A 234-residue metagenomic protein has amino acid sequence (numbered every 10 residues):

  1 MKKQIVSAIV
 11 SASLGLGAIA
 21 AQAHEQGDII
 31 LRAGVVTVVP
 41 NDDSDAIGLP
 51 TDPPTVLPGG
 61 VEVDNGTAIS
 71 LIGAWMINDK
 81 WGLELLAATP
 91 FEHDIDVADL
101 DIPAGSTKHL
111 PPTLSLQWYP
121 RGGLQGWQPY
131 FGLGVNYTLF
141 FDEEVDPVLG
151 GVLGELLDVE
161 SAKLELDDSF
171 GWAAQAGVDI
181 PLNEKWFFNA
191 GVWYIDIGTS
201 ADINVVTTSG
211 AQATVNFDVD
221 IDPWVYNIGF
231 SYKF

Functional and structural regions predicted by a protein language model:
M1-Q22: Gram-negative bacterial Sec-dependent N-terminal signal peptides
A21-D28, K80, R121-Q128, L182-K185: Short loop/turn motifs that connect adjacent beta-strands in outer-membrane beta-barrel proteins
Q22-S70, S231-K233: Short glycine/proline- and aromatic-enriched beta-strand/turn motifs that initiate or cap beta-hairpins
D28, G66-A68, H109-T113, S169-A173 (+1 more regions): Transmembrane beta-barrel architecture of outer-membrane proteins
T37-V39, I72-L149, I221-F234: Gram-negative (and chloroplast) outer-membrane scaffold detector with strong preference for beta-barrel transmembrane
S44-G59, E143-E165, A201-D218: Solvent-exposed loop segments that connect transmembrane elements
G60-N65, D94, D101-K108, V159-D168 (+1 more regions): Replace "Gram-negative outer membrane beta-barrel proteins" with "bacterial and organellar outer membrane beta-barrel
E92, N183-F234: Predominantly the C-terminal beta-signal and adjacent terminal strand-loop region of outer-membrane beta-barrel
